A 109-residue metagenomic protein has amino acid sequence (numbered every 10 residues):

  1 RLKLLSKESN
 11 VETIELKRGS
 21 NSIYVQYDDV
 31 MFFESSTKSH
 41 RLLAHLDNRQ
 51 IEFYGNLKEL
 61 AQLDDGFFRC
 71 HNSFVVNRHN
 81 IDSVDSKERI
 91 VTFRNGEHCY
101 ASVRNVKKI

Functional and structural regions predicted by a protein language model:
L2-R94, H98-Y100: Conserved binding/recognition cores within well-folded domains
R104-I109: Short, basic/aromatic-enriched C-terminal tail that caps enzymatic domains
